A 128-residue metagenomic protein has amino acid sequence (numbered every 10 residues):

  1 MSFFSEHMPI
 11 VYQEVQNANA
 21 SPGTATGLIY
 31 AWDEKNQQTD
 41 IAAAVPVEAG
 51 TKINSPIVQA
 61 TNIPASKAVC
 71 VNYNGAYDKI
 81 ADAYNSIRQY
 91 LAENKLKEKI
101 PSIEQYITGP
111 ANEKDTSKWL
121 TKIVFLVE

Functional and structural regions predicted by a protein language model:
M1-E128: A solvent-exposed interaction/effector surface
